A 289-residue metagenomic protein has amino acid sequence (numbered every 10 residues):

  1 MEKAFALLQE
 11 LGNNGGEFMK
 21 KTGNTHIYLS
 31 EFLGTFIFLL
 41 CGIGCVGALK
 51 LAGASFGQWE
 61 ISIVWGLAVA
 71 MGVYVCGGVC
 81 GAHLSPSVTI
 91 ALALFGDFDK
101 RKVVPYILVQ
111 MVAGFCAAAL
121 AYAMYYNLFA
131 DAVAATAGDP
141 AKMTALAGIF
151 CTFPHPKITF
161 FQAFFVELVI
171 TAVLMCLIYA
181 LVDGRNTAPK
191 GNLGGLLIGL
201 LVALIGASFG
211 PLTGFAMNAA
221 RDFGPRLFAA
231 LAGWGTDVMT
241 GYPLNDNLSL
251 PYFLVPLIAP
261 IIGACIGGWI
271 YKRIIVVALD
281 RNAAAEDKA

Functional and structural regions predicted by a protein language model:
F5-A289: Membrane-interface helix-loop junctions and terminal tails of multi-pass membrane proteins
